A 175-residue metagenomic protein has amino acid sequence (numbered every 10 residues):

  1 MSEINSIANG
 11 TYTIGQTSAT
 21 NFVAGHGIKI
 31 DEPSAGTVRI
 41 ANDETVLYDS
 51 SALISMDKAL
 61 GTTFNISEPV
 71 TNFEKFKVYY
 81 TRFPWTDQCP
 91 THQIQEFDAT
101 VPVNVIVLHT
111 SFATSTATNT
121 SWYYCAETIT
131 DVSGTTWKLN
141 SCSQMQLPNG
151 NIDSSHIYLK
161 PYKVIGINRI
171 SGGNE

Functional and structural regions predicted by a protein language model:
M1-V23, T37-G61, I165-E175: Glycine-rich, low-complexity segments
A24-E32: Extracellular disulfide-bonded cysteine-rich modules/repeats
G36, L60-T62, V103, D131-K138: Ser/Thr- and Asn-enriched, surface-exposed coil loops between beta-strands
A52-F73, F83-V103: Surface-exposed ligand/attachment interfaces on beta-rich extracellular proteins
F76-V78: Hydrophobic/aromatic beta-strand segments within beta-rich folds
Y80-P84, I94-E96, K160-I167: Extended low-complexity, serine/threonine- and proline-enriched intrinsically disordered segments
T91-T128: An exposed tryptophan-centered "aromatic clamp" motif
T114-E175: Extracellular jelly-roll beta-sandwich "head" domains, especially the C-terminal globular C1q domain
